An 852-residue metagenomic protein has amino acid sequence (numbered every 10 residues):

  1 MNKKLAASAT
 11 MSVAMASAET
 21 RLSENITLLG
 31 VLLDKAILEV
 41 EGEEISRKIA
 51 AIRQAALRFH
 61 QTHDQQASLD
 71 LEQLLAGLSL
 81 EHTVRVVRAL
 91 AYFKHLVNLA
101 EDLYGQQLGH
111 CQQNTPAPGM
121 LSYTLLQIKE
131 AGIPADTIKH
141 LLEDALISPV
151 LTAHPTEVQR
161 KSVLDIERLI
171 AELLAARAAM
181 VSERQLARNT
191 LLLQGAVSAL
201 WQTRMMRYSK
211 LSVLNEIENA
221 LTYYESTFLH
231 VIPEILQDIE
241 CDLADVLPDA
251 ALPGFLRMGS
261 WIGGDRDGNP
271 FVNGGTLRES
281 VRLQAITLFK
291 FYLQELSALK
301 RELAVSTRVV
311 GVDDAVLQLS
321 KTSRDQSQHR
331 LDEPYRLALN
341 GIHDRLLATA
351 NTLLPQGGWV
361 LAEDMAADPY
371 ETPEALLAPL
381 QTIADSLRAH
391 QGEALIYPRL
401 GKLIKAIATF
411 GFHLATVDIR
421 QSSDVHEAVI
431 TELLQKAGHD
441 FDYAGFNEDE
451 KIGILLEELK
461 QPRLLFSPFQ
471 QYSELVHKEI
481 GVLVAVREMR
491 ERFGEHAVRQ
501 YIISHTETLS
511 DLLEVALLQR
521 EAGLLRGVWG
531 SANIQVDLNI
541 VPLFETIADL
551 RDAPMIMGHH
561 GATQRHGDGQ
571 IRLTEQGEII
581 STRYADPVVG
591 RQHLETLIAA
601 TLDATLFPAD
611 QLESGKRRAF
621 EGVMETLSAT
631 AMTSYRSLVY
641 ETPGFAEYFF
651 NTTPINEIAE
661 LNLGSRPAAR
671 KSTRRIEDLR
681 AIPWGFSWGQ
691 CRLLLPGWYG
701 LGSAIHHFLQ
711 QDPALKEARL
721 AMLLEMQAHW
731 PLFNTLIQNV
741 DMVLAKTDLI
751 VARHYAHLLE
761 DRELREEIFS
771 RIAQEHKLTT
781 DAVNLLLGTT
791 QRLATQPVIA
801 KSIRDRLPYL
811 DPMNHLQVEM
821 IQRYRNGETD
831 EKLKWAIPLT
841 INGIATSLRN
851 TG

Functional and structural regions predicted by a protein language model:
N2-L456, S473-L475, G569-G852: Often metal-dependent polyanion-binding catalytic scaffolds in large enzymes
A91, I383-S386, Y501-S504, I540-L543: Short glycine-rich or small-residue beta-strand-to-loop segments that form or flank ligand, phosphate, metal/Fe-S
T203, L538-V541: Extended, compositionally biased low-complexity polar/Lys-Gly-rich tracts and adjacent boundary/linker regions are
P233, W261, R499-Q500, V541: Structural motif
D344, A348-P355, T416-V417, S422-L513 (+3 more regions): Active-site cores of enzymes that catalyze phosphoryl transfer or operate on phosphate-rich substrates
V515, I540-L543, D552-A553, T596 (+2 more regions): Extended, hydrophobic alpha-helical segments in both membrane/secreted and soluble proteins
A532-D537: A conserved P-loop NTPase coupling/switch region
